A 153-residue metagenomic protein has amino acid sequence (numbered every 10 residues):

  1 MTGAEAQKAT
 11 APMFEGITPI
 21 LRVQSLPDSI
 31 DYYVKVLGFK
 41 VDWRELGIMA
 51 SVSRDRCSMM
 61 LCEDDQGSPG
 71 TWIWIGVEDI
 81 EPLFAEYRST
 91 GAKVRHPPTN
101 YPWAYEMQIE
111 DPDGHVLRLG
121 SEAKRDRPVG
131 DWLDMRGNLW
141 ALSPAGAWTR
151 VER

Functional and structural regions predicted by a protein language model:
M1-I30, S58, T71-I73, E122-G146: N-terminal beta-strand motif that seeds the catalytic metal site of vicinal oxygen chelate
G16-Q24, S53, D64-T90, Y105-E110: Vicinal oxygen chelate
I20, C62, N100, Q108 (+1 more regions): Short beta->alpha transition motifs characteristic of CBS
D28-S29, E45-A50, P102, R125-R127: Short glycine/proline-centered loop/turn elements that form peptide/ligand docking sites
S29-V34, Y87, D111-G114: Conserved active-site tyrosine of GNAT-family acetyltransferases
V36-V41, G91-K93: Conserved acetyl-CoA-binding loop of GNAT-fold acetyltransferases
K40-T71, V116-E122: Conserved short beta-strand elements that form part of the metal-binding/catalytic scaffold of enzyme active sites
V77, E86-S89, D113, G120-R125 (+1 more regions): A beta-strand edge to alpha-helix "cap/lid" segment located at domain peripheries
